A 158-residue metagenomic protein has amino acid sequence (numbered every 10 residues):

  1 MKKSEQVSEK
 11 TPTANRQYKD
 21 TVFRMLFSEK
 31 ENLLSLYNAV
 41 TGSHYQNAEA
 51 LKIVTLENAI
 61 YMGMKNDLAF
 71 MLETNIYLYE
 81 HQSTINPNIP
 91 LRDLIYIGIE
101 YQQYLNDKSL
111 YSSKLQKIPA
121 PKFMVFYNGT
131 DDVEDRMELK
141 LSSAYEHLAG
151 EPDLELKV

Functional and structural regions predicted by a protein language model:
M1-V158: Accessory alpha/beta interaction modules
